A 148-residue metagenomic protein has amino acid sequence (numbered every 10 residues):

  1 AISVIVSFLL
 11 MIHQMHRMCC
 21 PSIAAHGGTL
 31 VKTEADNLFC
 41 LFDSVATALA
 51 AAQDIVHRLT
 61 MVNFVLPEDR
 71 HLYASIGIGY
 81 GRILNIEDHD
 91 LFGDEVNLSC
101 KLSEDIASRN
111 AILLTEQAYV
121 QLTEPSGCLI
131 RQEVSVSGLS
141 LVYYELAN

Functional and structural regions predicted by a protein language model:
A1-A50: Catalytic NTP-binding/metal-coordinating core of nucleotidyl cyclase/transferase enzymes
L41-A147: Catalytic beta-strand-to-alpha-helix segment of the class III nucleotidyl cyclase homology domain
